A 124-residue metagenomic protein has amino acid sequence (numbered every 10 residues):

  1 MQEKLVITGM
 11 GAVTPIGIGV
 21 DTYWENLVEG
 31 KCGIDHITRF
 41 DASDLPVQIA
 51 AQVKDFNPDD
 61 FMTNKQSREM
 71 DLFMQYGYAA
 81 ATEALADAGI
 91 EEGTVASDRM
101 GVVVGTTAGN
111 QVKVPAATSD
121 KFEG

Functional and structural regions predicted by a protein language model:
M1-G124: Conserved "HGTGT" condensation-loop signature of ketosynthase/thiolase-family condensing enzymes that catalyze
